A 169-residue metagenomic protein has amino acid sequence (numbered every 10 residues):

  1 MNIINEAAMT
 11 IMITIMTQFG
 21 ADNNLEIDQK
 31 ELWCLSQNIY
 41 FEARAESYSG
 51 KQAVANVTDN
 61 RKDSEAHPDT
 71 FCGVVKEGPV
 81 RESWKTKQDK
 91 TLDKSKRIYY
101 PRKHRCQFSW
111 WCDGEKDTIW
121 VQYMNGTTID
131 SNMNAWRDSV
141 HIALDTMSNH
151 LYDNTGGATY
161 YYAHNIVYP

Functional and structural regions predicted by a protein language model:
M1-I13: Sec-dependent signal peptide recognition, specifically the positively charged N-region followed immediately by
I15-P169: Bacterial extracytoplasmic/cell-wall-associated proteins, especially those involved in peptidoglycan
